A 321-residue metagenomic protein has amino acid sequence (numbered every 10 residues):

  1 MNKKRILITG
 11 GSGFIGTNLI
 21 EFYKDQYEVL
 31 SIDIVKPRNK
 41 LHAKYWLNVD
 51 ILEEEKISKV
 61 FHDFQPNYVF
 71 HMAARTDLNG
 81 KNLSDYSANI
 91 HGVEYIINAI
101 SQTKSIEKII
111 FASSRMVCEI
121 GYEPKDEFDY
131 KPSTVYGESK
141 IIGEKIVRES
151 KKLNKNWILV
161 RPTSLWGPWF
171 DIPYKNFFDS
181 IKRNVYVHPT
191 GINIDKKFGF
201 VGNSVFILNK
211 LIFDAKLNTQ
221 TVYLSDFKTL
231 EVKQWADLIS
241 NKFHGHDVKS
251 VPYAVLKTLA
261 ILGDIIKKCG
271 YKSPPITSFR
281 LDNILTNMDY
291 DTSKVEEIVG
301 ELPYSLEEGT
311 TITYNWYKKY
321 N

Functional and structural regions predicted by a protein language model:
I6-D25: N-terminal Rossmann NAD(P)H-binding glycine-rich loop of SDR-like oxidoreductase domains
I51-N89, Q102, G121-P124: NAD(P)H-binding glycine-rich loop region in Rossmannoid oxidoreductase-like domains and their noncatalytic homologs
Y95-V135, I158: Conserved Rossmann-fold NAD(P)-dependent oxidoreductase catalytic core, especially the SDR/UDP-sugar
T134-I158: Active-site Tyr-X1-5-Lys
F170-N176, T190-F213, T219-Y223: Substrate-positioning beta->alpha
V201, D237, L259-L302: Conserved C-terminal active-site "lid" loop/helix of NAD(P)H-dependent oxidoreductases that clamps the redox cofactor
K210-P275, T310-Y314, N321: Mid/C-terminal beta-alpha module of Rossmann-like enzyme folds, strongest in SDR-family dehydrogenases/epimerases
Y290-E297, Y304-N321: Amphipathic terminal alpha-helices
